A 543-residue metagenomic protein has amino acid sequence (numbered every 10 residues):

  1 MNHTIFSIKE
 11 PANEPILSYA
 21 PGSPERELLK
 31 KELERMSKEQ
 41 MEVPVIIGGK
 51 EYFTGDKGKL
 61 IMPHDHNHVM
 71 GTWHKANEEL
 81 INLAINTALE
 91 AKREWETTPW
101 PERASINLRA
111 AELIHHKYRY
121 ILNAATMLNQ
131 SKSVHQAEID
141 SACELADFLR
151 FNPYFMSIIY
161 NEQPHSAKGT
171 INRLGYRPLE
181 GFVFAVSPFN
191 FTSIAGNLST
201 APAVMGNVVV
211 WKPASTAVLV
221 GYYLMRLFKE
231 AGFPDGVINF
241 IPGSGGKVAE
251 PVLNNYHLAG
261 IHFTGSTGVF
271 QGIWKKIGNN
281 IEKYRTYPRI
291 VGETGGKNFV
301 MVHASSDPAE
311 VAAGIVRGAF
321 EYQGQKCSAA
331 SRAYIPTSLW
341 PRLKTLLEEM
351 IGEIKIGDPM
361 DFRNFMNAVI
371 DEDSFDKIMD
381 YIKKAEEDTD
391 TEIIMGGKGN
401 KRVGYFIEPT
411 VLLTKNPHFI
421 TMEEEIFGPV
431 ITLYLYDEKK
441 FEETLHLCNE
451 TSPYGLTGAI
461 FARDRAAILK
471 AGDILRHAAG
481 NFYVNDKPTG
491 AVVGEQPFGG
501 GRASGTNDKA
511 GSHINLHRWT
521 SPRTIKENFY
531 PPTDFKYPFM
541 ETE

Functional and structural regions predicted by a protein language model:
M1-T4, E14, S18, H64-W73 (+11 more regions): Conserved C-terminal structural/oligomerization subdomain of aldehyde/semialdehyde dehydrogenase
M1-V69: Hydrophobic face of amphipathic alpha-helices that form TPR/SEL1-like repeat modules and related alpha-solenoid
T54-G55, K59-I61, H66-Y160, L445 (+1 more regions): Glycine-rich loop-to-alpha-helix module at the N-terminal edge of alpha/beta enzyme cores
N67, A88, R103, T126 (+9 more regions): Residue-level signal for inorganic ion chemistry
M127, S131, A146, R150 (+2 more regions): Rossmann-like NAD(P) dinucleotide-binding subdomain of oxidoreductase/dehydrogenase enzymes
S133, V209-K212, G236, K297-M301 (+5 more regions): Short beta-alpha connecting loops at secondary-structure transitions that line or flank enzyme active sites
G169-N172, G396-K401, K487-T489: Short, solvent-exposed loop/turn elements at beta->coil junctions and helix N-caps that rim active or binding pockets
L227-G232, N254-N255, G260, G268-P417 (+5 more regions): ALDH superfamily catalytic-core signature
